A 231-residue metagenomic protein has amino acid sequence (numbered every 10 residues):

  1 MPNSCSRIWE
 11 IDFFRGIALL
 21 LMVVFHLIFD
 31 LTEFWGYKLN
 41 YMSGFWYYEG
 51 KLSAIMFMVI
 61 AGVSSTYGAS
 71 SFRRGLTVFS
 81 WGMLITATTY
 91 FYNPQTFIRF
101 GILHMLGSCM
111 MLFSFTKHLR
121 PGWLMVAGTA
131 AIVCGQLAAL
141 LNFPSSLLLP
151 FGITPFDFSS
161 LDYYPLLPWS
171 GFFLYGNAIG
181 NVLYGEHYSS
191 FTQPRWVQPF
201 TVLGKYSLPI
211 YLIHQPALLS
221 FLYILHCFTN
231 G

Functional and structural regions predicted by a protein language model:
M1-G231: Alpha-helical transmembrane segments and their immediate juxtamembrane cytosolic regions
